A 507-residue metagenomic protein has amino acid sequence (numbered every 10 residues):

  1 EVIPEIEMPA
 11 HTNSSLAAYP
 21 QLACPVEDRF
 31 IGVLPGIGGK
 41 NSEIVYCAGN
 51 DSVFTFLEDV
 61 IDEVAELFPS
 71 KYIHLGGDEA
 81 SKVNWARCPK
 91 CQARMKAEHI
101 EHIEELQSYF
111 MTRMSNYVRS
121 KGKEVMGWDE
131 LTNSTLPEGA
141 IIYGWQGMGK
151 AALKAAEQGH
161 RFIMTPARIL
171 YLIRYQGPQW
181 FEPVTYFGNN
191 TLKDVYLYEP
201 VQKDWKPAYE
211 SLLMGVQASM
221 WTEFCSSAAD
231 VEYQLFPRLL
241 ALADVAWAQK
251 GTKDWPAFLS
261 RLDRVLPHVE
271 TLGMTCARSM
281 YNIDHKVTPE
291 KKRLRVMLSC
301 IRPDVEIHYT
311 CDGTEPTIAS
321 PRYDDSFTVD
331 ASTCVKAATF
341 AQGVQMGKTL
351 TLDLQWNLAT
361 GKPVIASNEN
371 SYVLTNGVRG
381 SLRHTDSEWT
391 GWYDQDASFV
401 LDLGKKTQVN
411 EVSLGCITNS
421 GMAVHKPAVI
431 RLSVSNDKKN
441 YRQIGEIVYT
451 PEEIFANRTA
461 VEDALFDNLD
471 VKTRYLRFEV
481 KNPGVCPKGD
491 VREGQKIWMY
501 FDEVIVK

Functional and structural regions predicted by a protein language model:
E1-V125: Substrate-binding cleft of carbohydrate-active enzyme catalytic domains
I3-E5, V45-C47, Y72-G76, M126-G127 (+5 more regions): Structured core elements
E5-H11, D78-A80, E130-N133, W145-G147 (+5 more regions): An acidic- and aromatic-residue-enriched active-site/binding cleft used to recognize and process polar
P9-S15, H74, A80-W85, T132-P137 (+6 more regions): Flexible loop/turn segments at secondary-structure boundaries
E124-E130, T135-A140, Q146-R295: Flexible, acidic glycine-rich loops studded with aromatic residues
Q249, K253-V400, I417, K426: Short, compositionally stereotyped local motifs that mark structural "simplifiers"
R383-G445, R458-K507: Aromatic, loop-rich ligand-recognition surfaces of beta-strand-rich domains
Q443-E453: Solvent-exposed serine/threonine-rich low-complexity stretches and specific carbohydrate-binding patches
